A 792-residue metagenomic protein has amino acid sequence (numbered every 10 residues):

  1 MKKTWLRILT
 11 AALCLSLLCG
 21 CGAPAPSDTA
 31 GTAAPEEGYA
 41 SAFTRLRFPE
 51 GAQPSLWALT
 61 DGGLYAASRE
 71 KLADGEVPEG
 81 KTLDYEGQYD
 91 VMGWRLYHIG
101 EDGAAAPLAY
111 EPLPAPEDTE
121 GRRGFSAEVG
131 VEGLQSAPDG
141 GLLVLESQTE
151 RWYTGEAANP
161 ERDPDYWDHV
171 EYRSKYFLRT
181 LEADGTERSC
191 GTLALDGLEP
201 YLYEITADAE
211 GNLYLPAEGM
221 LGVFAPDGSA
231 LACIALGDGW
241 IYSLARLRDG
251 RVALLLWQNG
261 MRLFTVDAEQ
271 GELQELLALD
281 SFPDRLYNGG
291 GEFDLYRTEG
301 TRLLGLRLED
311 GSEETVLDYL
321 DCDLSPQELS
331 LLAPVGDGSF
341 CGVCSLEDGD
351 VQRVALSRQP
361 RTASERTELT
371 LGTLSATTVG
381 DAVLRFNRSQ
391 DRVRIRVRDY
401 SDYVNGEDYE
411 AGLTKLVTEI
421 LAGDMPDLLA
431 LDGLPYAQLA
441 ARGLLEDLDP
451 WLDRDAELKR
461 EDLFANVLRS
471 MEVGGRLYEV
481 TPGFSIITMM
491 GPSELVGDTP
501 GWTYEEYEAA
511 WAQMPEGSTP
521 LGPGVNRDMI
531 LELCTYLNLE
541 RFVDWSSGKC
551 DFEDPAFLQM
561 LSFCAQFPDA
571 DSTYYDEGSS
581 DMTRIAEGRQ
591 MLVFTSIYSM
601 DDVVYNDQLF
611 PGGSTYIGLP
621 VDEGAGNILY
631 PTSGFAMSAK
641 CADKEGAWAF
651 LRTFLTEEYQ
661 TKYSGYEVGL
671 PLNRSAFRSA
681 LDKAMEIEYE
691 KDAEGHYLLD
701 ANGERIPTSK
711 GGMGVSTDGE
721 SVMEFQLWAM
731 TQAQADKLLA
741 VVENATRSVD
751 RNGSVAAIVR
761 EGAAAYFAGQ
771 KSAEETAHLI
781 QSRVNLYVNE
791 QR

Functional and structural regions predicted by a protein language model:
G22-G87, Y97-I99, G103, Q148 (+9 more regions): Conserved N-terminal structural module of periplasmic/extracytoplasmic solute-binding proteins
A104-A127, R188-L198, Y319-L324, Y403-V404: Surface-exposed loop and turn segments in beta-propeller and other repeat-based domains that flank or scaffold
L434-T488, E505-E506, G613-P620: Hinge/lid segment of periplasmic solute-binding proteins
D449-D462, E540-L561, G618-I628, G769: Short, solvent-exposed loop/beta-turn-alpha elements that line the ligand-binding surface or hinge of extracytoplasmic
R476-I487, E506-A565, S579, E587-L592: Extracytoplasmic/periplasmic solute-binding protein
S547-S579, D601-Q608, S614-P620: Glycine-centered hinge/linker elements that transmit conformational signals in sensory and ligand-binding systems
D607-K691, R705, N744: Extracytoplasmic/periplasmic substrate-recognition and gating elements
Y666-E761, A765: Long, aromatic- and glycine/proline-rich binding clefts that accommodate carbohydrate-like moieties
